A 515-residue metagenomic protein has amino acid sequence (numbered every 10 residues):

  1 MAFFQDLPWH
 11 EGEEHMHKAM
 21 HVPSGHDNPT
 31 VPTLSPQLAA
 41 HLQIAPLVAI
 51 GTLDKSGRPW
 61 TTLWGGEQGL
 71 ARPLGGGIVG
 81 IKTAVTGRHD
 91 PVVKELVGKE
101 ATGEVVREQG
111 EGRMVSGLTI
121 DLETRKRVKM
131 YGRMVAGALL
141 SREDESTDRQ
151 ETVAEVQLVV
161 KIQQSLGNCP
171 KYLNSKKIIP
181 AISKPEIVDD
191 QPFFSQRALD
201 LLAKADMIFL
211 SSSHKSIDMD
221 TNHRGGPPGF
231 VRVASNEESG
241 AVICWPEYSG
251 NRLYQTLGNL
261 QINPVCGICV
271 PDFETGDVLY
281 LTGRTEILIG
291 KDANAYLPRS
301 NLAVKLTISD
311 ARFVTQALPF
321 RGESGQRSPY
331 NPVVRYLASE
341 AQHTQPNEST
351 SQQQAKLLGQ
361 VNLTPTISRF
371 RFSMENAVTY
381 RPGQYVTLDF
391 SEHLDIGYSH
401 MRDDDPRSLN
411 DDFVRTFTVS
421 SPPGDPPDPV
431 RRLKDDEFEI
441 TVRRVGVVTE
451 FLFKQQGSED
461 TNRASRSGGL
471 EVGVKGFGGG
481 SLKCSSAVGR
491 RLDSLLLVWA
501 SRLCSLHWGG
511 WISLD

Functional and structural regions predicted by a protein language model:
M1-P46, E111, T124-F209, S213-V242 (+5 more regions): C-terminal edge-of-domain segments
V48, R58-R125, G226-E274: A short mixed-secondary-structure module that forms the rim of ligand-binding clefts
I50-T52, M114-D121, L210, C266-P271 (+2 more regions): Short conserved beta-strand and strand-loop elements enriched in small hydrophobics with frequent Asp/Gly
D54-G57, T124, I217, L497-L503: Gly/Ser/Thr-rich loops at beta-strand to alpha-helix junctions that form or flank small-molecule/cofactor-binding
W64-G65, K94, K171-S175, L318-R321 (+4 more regions): Short coil/turn segments at secondary-structure boundaries
K82-T86, Y248-G250, T307-S309, R371-A377 (+1 more regions): A structural micro-motif recognizing beta-strand termini and the immediately following turn/loop segments
P246, Y254, V265, V270 (+3 more regions): FNR/FR-type flavoprotein reductase catalytic core
S349-F477: Ferredoxin-reductase
